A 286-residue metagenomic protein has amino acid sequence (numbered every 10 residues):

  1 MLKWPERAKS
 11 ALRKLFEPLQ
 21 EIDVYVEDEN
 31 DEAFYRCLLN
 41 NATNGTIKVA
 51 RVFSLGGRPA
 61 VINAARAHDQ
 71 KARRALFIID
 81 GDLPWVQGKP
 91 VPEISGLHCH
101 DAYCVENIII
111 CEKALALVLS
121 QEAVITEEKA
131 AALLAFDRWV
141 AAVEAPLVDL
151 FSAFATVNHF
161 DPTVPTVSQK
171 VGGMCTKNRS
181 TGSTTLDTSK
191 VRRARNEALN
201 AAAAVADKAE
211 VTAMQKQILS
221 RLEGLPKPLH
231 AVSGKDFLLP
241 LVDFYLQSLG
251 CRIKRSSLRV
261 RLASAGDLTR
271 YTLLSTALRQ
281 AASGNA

Functional and structural regions predicted by a protein language model:
M1-A286: Acidic, divalent-metal-binding catalytic cores of TOPRIM and closely related two-metal-ion phosphodiester/pyrophosphate
